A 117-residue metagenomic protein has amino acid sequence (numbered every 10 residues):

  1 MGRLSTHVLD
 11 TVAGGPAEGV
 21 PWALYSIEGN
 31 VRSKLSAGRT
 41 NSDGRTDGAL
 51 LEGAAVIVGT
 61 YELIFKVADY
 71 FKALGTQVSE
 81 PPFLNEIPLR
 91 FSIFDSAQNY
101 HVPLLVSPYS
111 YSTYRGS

Functional and structural regions predicted by a protein language model:
G2-F94, H101-P103: Beta-strand-dominated extracellular/periplasmic modules and repeats in secreted or surface-exposed proteins
F94-S117: Compositionally biased low-complexity segments at domain edges in trafficked proteins and select soluble regulators
